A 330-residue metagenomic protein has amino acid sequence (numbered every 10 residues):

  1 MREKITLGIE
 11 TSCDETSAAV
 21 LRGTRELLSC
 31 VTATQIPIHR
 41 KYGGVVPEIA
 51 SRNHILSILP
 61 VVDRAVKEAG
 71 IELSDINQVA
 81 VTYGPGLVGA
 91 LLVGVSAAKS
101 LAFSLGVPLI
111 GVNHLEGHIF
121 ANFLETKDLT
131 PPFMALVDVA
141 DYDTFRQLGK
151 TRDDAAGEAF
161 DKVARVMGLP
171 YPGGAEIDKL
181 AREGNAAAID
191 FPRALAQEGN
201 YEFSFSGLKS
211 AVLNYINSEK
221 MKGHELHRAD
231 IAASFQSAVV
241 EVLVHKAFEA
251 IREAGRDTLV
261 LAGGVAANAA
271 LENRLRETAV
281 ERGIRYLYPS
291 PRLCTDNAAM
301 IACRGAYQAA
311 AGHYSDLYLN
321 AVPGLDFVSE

Functional and structural regions predicted by a protein language model:
M1-R2, G111-F133: Conserved phosphate-binding catalytic cores of ATP/NTP-utilizing and phosphoryl-transfer enzymes
K4-N77, V81-P85, L91, S96 (+1 more regions): N-terminal beta-alpha supersecondary unit
E72, K179-L259, N268-R282, A309-G312 (+1 more regions): A contiguous, well-structured pocket-lining segment that forms one wall/lid of small-molecule binding clefts in soluble
E72-T82, G255-V265, L287-P289: Short glycine-rich phosphate-binding loop at a beta-alpha junction
V81-L105, L124-E125, A269-T278: Short Gly/Thr/Asp-enriched flexible loops that form oxyanion-binding sites at enzyme active sites
G111-V112, R276-M300: Conserved phosphate-binding/catalytic loops in two-lobed NTP-binding clefts
V137-N185, K209-S210, N214-E219: Glycine-rich phosphate-binding loop plus the immediately following alpha-helix
P289-F327: Glycine-rich phosphate-binding/hydrolytic loop that grips phosphoryl groups
